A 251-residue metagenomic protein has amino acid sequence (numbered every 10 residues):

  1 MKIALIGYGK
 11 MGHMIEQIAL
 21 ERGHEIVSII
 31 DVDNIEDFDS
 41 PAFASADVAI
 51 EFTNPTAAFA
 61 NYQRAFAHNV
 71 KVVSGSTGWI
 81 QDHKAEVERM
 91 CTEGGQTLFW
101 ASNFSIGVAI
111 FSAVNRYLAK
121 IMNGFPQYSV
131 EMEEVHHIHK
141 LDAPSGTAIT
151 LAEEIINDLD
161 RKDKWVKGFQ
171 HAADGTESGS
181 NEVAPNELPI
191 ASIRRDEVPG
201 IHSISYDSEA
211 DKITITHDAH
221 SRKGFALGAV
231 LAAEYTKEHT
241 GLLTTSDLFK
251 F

Functional and structural regions predicted by a protein language model:
K2, I6, K10-F43, G124-F251: C-terminal substrate-binding/catalytic lobe of Rossmann-fold NAD(P)-dependent oxidoreductases
I26, V72-V73, T97-L98: Hydrophobic beta-strand scaffold residues
V32, T77-W79, N103-F104, V135-H137: Short, ordered loop/turn segments at secondary-structure junctions
S40-A42, A46, F52-G75, K84-V87: Rossmann-fold NAD(P) dinucleotide-binding segment
S76-L98, A109, V114-Y117: Rossmann-fold NAD(P)-binding glycine/threonine-rich loop
E86-S105, M122-M132: Rossmann-fold dehydrogenase core element
